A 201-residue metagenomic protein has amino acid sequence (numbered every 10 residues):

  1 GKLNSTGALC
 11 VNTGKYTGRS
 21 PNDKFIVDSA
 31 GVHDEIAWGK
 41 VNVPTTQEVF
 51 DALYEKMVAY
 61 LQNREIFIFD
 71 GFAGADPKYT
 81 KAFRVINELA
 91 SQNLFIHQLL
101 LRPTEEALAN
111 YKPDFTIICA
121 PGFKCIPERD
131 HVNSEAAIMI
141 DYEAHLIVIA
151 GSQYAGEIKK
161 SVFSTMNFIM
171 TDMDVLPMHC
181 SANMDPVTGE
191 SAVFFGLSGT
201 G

Functional and structural regions predicted by a protein language model:
G1-S191: A noncatalytic interaction/capping subdomain that flanks phosphate/NTP-handling catalytic cores
F194: Hydrophobic anchor at the beta1->P-loop junction of P-loop NTPases
G199-T200: ATP-binding Walker
